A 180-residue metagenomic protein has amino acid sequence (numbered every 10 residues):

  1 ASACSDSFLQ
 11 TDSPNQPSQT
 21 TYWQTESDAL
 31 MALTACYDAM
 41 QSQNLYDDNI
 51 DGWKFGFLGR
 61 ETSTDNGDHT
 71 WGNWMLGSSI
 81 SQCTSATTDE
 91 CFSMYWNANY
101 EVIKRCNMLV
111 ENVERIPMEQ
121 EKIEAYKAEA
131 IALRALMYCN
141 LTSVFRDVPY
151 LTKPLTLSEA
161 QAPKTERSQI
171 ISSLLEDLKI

Functional and structural regions predicted by a protein language model:
C4-G56: Membrane-proximal, proline-rich intrinsically disordered regions
D6, D147-Y150: Short, conserved catalytic or interaction motifs in soluble domains
P14-S18, T84, T152-E159: Short linear capping/connector segments at secondary-structure termini
L30, T34, D38-Y46, H69-F145 (+3 more regions): Conserved, well-structured interaction surfaces
F57-G72: Core domains of carbohydrate- and sulfate-ester-processing enzymes
